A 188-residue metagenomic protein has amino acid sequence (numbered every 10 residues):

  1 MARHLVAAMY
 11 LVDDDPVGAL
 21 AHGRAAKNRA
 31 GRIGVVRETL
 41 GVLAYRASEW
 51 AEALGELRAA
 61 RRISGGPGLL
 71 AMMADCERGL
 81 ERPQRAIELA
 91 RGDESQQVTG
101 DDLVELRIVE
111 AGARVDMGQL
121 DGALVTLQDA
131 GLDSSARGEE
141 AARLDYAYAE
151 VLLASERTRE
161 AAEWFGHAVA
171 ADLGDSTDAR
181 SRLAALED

Functional and structural regions predicted by a protein language model:
M1-N28, T39, Y45: Alpha-helical segment of the N-proximal tetratricopeptide repeat
Y10-L11, L43, A74-C76, A113 (+2 more regions): Residue-level signature for tetratricopeptide repeat
V12-D14, A47, L80, M117 (+1 more regions): Structural motif corresponding to the intra-repeat A-B loop/turn of tetratricopeptide repeats
R62-P67, S95-Q96, D121, V125-L132 (+3 more regions): TPR/TPR-like (Sel1-like) alpha-helical repeat modules
